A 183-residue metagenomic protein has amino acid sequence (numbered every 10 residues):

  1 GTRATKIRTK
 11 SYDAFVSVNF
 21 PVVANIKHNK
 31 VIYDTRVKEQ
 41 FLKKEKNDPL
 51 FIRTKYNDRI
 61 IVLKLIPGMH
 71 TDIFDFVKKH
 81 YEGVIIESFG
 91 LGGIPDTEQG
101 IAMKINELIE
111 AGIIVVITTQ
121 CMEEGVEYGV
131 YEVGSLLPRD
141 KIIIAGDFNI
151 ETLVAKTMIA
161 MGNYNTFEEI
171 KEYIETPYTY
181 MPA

Functional and structural regions predicted by a protein language model:
T2-I86, L91, D96, P177-A183: Accessory alpha-helical/coil subdomains and C-terminal extensions that flank or cap enzyme catalytic cores
L91-A183: C-terminal non-catalytic interaction/assembly regions of soluble proteins
